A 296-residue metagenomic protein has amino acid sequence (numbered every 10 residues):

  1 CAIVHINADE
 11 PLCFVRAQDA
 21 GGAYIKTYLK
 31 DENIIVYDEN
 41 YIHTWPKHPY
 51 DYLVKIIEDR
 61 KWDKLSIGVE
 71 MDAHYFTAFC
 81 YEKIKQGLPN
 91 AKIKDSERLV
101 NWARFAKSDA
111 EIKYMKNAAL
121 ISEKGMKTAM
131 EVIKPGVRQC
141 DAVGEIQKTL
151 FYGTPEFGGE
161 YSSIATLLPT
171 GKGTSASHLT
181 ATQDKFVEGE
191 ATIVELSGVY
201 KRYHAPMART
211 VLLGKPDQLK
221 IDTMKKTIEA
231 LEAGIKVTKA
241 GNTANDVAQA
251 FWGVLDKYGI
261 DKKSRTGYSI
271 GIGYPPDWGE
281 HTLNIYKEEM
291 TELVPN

Functional and structural regions predicted by a protein language model:
C1-N296: Active-site neighborhoods and metal-handling regions in enzymes and metal-associated proteins
